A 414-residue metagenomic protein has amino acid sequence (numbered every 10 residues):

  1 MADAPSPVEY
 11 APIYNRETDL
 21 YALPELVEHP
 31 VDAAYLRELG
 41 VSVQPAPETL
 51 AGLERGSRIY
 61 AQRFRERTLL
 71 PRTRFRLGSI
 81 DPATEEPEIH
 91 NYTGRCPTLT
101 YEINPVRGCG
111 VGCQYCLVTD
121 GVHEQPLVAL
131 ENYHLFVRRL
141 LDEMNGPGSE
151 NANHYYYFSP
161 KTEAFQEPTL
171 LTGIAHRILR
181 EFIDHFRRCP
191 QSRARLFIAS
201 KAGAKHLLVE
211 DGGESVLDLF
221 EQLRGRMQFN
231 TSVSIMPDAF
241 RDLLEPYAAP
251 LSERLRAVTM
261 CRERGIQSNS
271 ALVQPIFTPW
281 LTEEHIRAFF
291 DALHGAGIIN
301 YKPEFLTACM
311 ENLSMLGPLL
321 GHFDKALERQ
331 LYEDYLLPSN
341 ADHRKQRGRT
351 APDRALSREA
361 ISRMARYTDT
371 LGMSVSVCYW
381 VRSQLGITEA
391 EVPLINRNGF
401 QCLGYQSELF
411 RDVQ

Functional and structural regions predicted by a protein language model:
M1-E102, V111: Flexible, acidic/Gly-rich N-terminal and inter-domain linker regions that tether and position cofactor-handling modules
A2-L36, E48, H285-Q414: Auxiliary Fe-S-binding modules of radical SAM enzymes
V43-A46, R65-Q228: Conserved Radical SAM active-site core
H123, Y157-E167, R195-F197, A202-L207 (+4 more regions): Conserved radical SAM core fold
Y155-Y157, R195-F197, R226-N230, Q267-L272 (+2 more regions): Structural preference for beta-strand elements that scaffold enzyme active sites
G173-H176, G212-F229, L281-I299, E391-F400: Short, electropositive alpha-helical surface patch
L217, E221-P237, I299-T307, L327-Y332: Non-cysteine beta-strand/loop elements that form the S-adenosyl-L-methionine
M236-D238, E245-Y247, M260-E283, G348-A351: Conserved strand-turn element in the central/C-terminal portion of the radical SAM core barrel that lines
